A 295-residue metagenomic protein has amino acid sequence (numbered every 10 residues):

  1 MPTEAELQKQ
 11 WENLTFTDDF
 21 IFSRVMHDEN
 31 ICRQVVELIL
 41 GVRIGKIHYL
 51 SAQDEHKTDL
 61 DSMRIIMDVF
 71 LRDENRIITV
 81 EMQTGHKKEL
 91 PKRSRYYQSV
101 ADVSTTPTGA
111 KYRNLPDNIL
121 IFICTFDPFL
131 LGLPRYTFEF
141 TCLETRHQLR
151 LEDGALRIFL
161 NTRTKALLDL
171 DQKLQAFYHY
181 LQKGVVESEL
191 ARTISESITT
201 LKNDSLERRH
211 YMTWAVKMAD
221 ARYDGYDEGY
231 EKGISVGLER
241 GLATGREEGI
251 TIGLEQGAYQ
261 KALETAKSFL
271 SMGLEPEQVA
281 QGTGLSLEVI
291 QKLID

Functional and structural regions predicted by a protein language model:
M1-D295: Elongated, amphipathic alpha-helical interaction scaffolds
